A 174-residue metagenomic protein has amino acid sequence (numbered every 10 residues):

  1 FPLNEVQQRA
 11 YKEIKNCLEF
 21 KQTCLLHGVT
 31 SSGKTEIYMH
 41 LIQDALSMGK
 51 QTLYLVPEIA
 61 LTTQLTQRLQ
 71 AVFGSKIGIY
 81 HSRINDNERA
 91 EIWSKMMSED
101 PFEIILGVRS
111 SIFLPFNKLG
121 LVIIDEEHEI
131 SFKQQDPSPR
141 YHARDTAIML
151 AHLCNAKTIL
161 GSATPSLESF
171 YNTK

Functional and structural regions predicted by a protein language model:
F1-Q22, E36: N-terminal pre-P-loop "Q-motif" helix
F20-D44, T52-V56: Walker A/P-loop
T30, L61, I84-R89, P165: Short acidic loop-to-helix transition motifs that present clustered carboxylates
T35, L121, H128-K174: Post-DEXD/H (motif II) to motif III coupling segment of the RecA-like Helicase ATP-binding lobe
G49-T52, K76, D100-I104, K118-L121 (+2 more regions): Loop/turn-to-beta-strand initiation segments
Q51-T63, S82: Short beta-strand-centered segment that lines the nucleotide-binding/catalytic pocket of NTP-utilizing
R68-K76, Y80-I105, F113-L119: Conserved motor-coupling elements within RecA-like helicase/translocase cores
